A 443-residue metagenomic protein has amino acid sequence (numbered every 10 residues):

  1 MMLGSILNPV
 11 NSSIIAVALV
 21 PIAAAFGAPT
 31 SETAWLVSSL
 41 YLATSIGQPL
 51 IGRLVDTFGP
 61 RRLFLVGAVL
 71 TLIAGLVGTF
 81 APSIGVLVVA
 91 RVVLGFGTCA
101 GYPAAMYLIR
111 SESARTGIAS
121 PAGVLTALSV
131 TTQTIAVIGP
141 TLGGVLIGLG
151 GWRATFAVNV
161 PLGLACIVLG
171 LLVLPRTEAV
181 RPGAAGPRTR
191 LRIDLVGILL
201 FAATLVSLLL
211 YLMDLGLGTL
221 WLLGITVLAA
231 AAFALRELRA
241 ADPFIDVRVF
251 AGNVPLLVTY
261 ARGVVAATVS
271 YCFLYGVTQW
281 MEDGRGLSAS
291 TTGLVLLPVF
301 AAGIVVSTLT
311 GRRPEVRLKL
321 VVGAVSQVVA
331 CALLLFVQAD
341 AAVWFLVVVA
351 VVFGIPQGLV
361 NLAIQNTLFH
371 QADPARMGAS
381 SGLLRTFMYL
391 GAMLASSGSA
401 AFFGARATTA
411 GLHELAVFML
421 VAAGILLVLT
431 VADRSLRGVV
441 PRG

Functional and structural regions predicted by a protein language model:
M1-L19, F26-T30, A34-S39, A43-G52 (+6 more regions): 12-transmembrane solute porter fold
V55-L191: Helix-loop-helix hairpins in multi-pass membrane proteins, especially solute transporters
D56, R110, L174, L209-M213 (+4 more regions): Membrane-water interface at transmembrane helix exits
G78, G170, L208-L209, F233-E237 (+4 more regions): Structural signal for membrane-spanning alpha-helices in multi-pass inner-membrane proteins, emphasizing helix cores
T126, G148-R262, V269, V295: Hydrophobic transmembrane-helix bundles of small-molecule transporters
T132-G144, L205, Y275, A392-A400: Glycine/proline-centered helix-kink
L172, R442-G443: Periplasmic/extracellular, small/polar-rich flexible segments of pilin-like filament-forming proteins
